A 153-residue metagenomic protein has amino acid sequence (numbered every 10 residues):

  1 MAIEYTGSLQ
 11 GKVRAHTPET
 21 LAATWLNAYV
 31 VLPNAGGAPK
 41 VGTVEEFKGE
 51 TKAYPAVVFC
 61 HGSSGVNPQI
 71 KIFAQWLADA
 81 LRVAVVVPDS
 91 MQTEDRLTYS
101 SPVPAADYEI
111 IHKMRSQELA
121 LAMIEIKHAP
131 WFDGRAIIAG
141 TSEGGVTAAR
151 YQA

Functional and structural regions predicted by a protein language model:
A2-H16: Catalytic-loop region of hydrolases
E4, S8, F59, I137 (+1 more regions): Generic detector of intrinsically disordered, low-complexity, polar/charged segments
A23-W131: Serine-hydrolase catalytic machinery in alpha/beta-hydrolase-like enzymes
I124-A153: Primarily recognizes the serine-hydrolase "nucleophile elbow" in alpha/beta-hydrolase and SGNH/GDSL folds
